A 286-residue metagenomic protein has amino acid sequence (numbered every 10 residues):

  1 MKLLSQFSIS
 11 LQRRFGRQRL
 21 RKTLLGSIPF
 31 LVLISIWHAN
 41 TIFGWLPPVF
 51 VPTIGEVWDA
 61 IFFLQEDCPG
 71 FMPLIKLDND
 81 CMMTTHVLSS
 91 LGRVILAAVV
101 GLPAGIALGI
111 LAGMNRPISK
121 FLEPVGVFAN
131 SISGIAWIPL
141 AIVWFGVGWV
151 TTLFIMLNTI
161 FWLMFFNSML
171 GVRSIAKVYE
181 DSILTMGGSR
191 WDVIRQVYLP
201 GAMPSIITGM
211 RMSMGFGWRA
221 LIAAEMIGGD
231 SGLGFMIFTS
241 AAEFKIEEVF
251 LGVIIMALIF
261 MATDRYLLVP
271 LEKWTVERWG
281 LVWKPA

Functional and structural regions predicted by a protein language model:
M1-P29, L268-A286: Transmembrane alpha-helical segments of polytopic membrane transport and secretion proteins
L11-R13, F43-V99: Periplasmic/extracellular loop-to-transmembrane helix junction in inner-membrane transport proteins
W58, D80, T84, L88 (+9 more regions): Alpha-helical membrane-protein architecture signal
L96-G126: Transmembrane-helix boundary motif in ABC transporter permease subunits
G126-L163, M169-G171: Generic hydrophobic transmembrane alpha-helix motif, especially the helices
F154, N158, W191-A223, E247-L251 (+2 more regions): Transmembrane alpha-helices
N167-G209: Short cytoplasmic-facing helical segments at TM-TM junctions of multi-pass membrane proteins
G234-L271: Hydrophobic alpha-helical transmembrane segments of polytopic membrane proteins
